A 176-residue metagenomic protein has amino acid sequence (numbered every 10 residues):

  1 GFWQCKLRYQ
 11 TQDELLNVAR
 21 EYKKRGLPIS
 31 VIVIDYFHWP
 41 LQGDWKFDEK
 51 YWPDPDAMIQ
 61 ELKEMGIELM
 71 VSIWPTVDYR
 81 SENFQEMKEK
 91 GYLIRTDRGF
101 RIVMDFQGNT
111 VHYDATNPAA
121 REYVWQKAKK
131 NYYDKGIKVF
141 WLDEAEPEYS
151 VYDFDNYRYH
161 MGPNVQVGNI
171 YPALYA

Functional and structural regions predicted by a protein language model:
G1-A176: Catalytic-domain carbohydrate-binding cleft regions of carbohydrate-active enzymes
